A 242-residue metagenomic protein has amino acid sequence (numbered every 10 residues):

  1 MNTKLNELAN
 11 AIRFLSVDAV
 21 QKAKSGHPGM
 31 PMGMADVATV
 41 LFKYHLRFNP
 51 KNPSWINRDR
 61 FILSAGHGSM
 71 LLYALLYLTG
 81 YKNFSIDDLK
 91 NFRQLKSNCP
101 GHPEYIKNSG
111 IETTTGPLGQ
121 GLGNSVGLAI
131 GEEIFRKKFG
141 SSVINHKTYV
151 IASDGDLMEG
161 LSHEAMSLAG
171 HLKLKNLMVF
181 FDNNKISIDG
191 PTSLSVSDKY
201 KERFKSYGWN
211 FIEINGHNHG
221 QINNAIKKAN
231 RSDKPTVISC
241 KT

Functional and structural regions predicted by a protein language model:
M1-K147: Thiamine diphosphate
P50-K51, K107-T242: Glycine-rich ThDP/TPP pyrophosphate-binding loop and its adjacent helix/strand module within ThDP-dependent enzymes
